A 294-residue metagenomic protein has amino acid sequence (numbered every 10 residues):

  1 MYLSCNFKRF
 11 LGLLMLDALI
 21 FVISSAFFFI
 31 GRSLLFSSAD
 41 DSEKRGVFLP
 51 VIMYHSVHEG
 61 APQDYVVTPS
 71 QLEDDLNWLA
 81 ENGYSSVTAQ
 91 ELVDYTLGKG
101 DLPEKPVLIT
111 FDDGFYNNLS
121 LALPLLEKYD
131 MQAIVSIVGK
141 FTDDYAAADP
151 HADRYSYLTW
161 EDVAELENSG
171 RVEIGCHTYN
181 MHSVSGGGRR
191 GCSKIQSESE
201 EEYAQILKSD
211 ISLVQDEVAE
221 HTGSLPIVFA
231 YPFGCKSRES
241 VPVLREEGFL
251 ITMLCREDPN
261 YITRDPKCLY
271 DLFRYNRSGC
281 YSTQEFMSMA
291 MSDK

Functional and structural regions predicted by a protein language model:
Y2-L13, D17, S25, F29-T110 (+2 more regions): C-terminal active-site subregion of NodB/CE4 polysaccharide deacetylases
I52-V57, I137-G139, C176-M181: Short loop/turn segments at strand-loop or loop-helix junctions that form parts of catalytic or ligand-binding pockets
T88, V135, I174-C176, M253: Hydrophobic residues in well-ordered beta-strands that form the structural core
K105-V107, F115-N117, K128, K140-D143: Acidic/aromatic-lined carbohydrate-recognition and catalytic surfaces of CAZymes acting on diverse glycans
L121-G139: A short alpha/beta connector and helix-capping loop motif
P124-D130, S156-C176, R245, I262-P266: Acidic (Asp/Glu)-rich catalytic clusters
K140-D143, N180-S183, C235: Short, catalytically relevant binding-site loops at active-site mouths
D144-E161, R189-K194: Aromatic- and acidic-residue-enriched segments that line the glycan-binding/catalytic groove of carbohydrate-active
